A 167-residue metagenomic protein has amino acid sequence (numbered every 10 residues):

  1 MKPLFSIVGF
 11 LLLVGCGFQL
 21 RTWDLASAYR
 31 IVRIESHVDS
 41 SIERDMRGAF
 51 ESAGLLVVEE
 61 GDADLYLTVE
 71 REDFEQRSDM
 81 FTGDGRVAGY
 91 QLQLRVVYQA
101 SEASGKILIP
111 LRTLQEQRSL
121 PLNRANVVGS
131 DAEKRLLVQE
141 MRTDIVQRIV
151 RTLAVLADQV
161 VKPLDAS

Functional and structural regions predicted by a protein language model:
P3-I7, V14-L55, D158-S167: A structural "domain/chain start" motif
W23-L25, V58-E59, K106, R112: Short secondary-structure boundary/capping segments
F50, G54, A100-S104, R148-V160: Sec/Tat-exported extracytoplasmic proteins
L55-L65: Short acidic low-complexity segments
T68-T113, L120-R135: Surface-exposed short loop/turn segments
V128-S167: C-terminal/domain-edge helix-coil "capping" segments
